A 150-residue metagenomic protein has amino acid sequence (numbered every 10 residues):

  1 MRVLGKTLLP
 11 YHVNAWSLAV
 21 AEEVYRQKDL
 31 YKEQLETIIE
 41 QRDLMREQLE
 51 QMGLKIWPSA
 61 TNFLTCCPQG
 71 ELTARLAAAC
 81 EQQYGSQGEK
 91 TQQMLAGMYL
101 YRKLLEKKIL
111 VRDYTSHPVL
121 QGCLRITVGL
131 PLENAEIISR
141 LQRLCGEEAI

Functional and structural regions predicted by a protein language model:
M1, E22, P131-I138: Short, amphipathic alpha-helical "lid/cap" segments that border enzyme active or binding sites
M1-E50, L54-W57: PLP-dependent aminotransferase class I/II
V20, T65-C66, L120-Q121: Short secondary-structure capping/turn micro-motifs that flank functional sites
I38-D43, Q48-K107, L124, V128-L132: Conserved PLP-binding catalytic core of the aspartate aminotransferase-like
A60, S116-H117: Conserved Class I S-adenosyl-L-methionine
K107-V111, L144-A149: A common structural junction motif
L141: Hydrophobic "lid"/C-terminal helical patch of Rossmann-like NAD(P)-dependent dehydrogenase/epimerase domains
